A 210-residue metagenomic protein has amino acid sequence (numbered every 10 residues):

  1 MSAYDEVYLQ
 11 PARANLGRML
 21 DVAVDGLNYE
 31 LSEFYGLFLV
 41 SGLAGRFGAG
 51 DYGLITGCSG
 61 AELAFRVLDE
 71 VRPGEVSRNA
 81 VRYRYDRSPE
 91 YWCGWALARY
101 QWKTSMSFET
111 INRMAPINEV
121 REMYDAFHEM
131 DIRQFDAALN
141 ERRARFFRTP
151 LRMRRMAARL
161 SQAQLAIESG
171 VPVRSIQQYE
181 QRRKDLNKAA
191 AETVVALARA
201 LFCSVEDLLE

Functional and structural regions predicted by a protein language model:
L9-R66: N-terminal interaction modules that seed assembly of large macromolecular complexes
V24, R155, A166, A198: The alpha-helix within a helix-turn-helix
A64-V71, A191-D207: DNA major-groove recognition helix of helix-turn-helix/homeodomain DNA-binding modules
A137-R159: A short, Lys/Arg-rich alpha-helix, primarily the initiator
L151, Q162-A166, I176-E180, L208: Conserved hydrophobic/aromatic packing and binding residues within compact polymer-binding modules
S161, P172-S175, A190, S204: Short coil turns linking two alpha-helices in DNA-binding domains
V171-N187: Recognition helix of helix-turn-helix/homeodomain-like DNA-binding domains that insert into the DNA major groove
